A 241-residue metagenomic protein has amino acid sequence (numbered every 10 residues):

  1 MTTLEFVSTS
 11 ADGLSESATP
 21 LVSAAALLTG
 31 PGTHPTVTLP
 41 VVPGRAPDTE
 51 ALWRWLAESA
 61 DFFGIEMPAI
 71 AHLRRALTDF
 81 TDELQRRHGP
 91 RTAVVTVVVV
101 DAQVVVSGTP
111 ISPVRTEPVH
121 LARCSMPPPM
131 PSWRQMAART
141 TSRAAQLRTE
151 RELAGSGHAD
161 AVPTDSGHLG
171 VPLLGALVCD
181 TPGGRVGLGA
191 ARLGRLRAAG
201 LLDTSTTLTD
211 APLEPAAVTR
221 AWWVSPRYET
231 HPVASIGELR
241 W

Functional and structural regions predicted by a protein language model:
M1-V162, T181-R185, R192-W241: Conserved alpha/beta cores of soluble small-molecule-handling proteins
T164-V171, V224: Short, composition-biased local secondary-structure segments
H168-G189: Glycine- and Gly-Pro-enriched alpha-helical subdomains that act as flexible, kink-prone "lid/hinge" or packing modules
